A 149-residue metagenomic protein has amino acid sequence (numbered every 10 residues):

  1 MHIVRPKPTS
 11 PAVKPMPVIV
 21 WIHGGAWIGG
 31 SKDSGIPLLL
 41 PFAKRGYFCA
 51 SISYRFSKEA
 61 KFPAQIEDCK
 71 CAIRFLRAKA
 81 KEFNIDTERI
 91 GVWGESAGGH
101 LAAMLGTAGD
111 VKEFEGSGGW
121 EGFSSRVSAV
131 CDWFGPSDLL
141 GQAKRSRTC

Functional and structural regions predicted by a protein language model:
M1-S10, V18: A short loop-to-beta-strand scaffold at the N-terminal edge of the catalytic core in hydrolase folds
I3-R5, P15, G29-S34: N-terminal carbohydrate-binding/catalytic regions of secreted carbohydrate-active enzymes
K7, G25, F48, S53-S57: Short beta-to-alpha linker loops that shape the active-site pocket of alpha/beta-hydrolase fold enzymes
V13-A26: Short beta-strand element of the alpha/beta-hydrolase
G29-I36, E59-A60, G141: Short N-terminal helix/helix-N-cap motif within the alpha/beta-hydrolase-1
K32-S51: Short amphipathic alpha-helix adjacent to the substrate-entry channel of hydrolases
I66: Helix-loop module immediately N-terminal to the HCX5R catalytic loop in PTP-like cysteine phosphatase domains
C71-R147: Primarily recognizes the serine-hydrolase "nucleophile elbow" in alpha/beta-hydrolase and SGNH/GDSL folds
